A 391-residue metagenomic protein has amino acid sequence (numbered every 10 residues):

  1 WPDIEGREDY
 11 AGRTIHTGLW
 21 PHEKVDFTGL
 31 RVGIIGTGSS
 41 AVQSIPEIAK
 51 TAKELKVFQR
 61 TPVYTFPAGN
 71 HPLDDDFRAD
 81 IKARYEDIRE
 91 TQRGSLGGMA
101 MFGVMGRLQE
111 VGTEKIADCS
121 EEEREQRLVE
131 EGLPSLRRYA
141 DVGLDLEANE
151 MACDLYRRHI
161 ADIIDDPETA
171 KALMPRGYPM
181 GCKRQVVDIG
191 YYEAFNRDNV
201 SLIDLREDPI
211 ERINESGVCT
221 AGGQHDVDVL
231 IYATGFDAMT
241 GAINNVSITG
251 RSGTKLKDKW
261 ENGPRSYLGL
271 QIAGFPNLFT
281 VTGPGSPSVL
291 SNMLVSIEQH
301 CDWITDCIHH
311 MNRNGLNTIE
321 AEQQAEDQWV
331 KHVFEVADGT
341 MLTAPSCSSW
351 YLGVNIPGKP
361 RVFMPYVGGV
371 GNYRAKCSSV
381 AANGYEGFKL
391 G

Functional and structural regions predicted by a protein language model:
W1-E8, G12, E23-K24, T37 (+1 more regions): N-terminal FAD-binding dinucleotide-binding subdomain shared by FAD-dependent oxidases/monooxygenases
I15-G29: A short, basic/flexible loop-to-alpha-helix module at the beginning of a structural domain
T28-G38: Beta1/beta-strand and adjacent pyrophosphate-binding region of the FAD-binding site in flavoprotein oxidoreductases
A41: N-terminal Rossmann-fold NAD(P) dinucleotide-binding loop
S44-I48: Aromatic pocket-lining residues of Rossmann-like dinucleotide-binding sites
